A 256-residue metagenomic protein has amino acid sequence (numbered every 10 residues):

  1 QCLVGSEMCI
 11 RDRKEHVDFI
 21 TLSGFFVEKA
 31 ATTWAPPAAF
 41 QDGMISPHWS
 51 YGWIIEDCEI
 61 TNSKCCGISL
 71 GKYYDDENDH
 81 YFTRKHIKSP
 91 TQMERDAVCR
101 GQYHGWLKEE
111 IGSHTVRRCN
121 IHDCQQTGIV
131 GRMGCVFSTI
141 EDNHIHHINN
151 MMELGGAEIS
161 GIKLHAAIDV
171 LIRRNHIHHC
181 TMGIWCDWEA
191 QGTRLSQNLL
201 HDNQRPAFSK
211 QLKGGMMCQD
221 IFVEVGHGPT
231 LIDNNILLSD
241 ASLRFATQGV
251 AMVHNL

Functional and structural regions predicted by a protein language model:
C2-I10: Short, small-residue-biased leader/transition segments that mark boundaries at the very start of proteins
V17-I20, F26-G67, E110: A conserved hydrophobic secondary-structure block that centers on an alpha-helix together with its immediately flanking
T21-L22, I54-E56, E77-F82, T115-R117 (+5 more regions): All-beta strand scaffolds that present successive hydrophobic residues in beta-strands
A31-A38, D42-G43, K64-L70, Q125-M133 (+4 more regions): Short glycine/acidic-rich loop motifs that flank beta-strands on beta-rich extracellular proteins
Q41-G43, E110, T115-R117, I129-V130 (+6 more regions): Ligand-binding pocket scaffold of soluble enzyme catalytic domains
I54-E59, K64-R84, G131-M133, F137-H144: Carboxylate/His-rich catalytic cores and anion/metal-binding grooves
Y74-E110, M151-S160: Aromatic- and acidic-residue-enriched carbohydrate-binding clefts of CAZyme catalytic domains
